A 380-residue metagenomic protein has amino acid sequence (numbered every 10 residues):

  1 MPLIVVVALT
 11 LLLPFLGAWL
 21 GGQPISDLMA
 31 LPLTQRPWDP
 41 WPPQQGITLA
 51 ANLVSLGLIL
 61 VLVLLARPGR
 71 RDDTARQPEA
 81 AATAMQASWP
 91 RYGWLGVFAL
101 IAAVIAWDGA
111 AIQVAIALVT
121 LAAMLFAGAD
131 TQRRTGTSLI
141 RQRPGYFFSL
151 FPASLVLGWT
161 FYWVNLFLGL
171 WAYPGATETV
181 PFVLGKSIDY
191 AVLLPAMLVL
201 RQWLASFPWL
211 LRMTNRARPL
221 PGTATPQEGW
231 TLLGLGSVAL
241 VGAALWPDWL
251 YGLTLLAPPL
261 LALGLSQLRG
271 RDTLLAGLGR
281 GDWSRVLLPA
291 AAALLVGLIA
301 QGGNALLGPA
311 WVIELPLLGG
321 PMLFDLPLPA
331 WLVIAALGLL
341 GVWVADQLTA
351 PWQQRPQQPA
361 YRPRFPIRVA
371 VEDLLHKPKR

Functional and structural regions predicted by a protein language model:
M1-R380: Aromatic-rich, lipid-facing transmembrane alpha helices and their immediate juxtamembrane interface loops in integral
